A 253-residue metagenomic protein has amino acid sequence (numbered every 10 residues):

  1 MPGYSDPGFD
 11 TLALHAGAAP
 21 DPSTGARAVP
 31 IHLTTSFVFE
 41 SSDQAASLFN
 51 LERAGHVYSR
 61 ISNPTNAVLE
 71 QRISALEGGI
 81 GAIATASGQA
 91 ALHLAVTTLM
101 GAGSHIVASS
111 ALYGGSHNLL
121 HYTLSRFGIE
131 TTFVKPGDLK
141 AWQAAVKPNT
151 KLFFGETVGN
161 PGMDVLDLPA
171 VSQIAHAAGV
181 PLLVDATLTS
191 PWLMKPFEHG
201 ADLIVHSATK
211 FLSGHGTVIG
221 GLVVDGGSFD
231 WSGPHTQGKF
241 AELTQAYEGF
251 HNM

Functional and structural regions predicted by a protein language model:
M1-H56, I61: N-terminal glycine-rich, Lys/His-bearing helix-loop that initiates the first secondary-structure elements of many
P2-S5, A13-H15, A19-P22, A82-M253: Conserved PLP-enzyme active-site core in the AAT-like
P7, A26-V29, A67, G78 (+1 more regions): Short, basic and Ser/Thr-rich N-terminal targeting/leader segments
S36, S41-H93, G115-Y122: Conserved N-terminal alpha-helix of the aminotransferase class I/II PLP-enzyme fold
